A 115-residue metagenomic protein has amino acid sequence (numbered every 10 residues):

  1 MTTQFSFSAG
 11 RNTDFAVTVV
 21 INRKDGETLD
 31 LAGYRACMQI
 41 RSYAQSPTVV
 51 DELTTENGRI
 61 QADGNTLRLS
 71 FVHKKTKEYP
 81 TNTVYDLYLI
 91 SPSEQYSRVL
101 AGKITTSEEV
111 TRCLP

Functional and structural regions predicted by a protein language model:
M1-P115: Contiguous segments within soluble domain cores/interaction surfaces
